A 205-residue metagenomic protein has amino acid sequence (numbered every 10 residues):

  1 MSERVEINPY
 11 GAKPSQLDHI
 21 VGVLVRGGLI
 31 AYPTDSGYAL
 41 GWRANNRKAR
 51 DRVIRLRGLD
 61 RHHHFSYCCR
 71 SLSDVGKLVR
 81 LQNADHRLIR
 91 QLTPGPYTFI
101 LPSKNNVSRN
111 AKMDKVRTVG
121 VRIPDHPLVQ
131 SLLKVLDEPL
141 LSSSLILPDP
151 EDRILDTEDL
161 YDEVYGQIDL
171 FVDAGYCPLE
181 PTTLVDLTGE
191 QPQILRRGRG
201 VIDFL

Functional and structural regions predicted by a protein language model:
M1-L205: Active-site-adjacent structural elements in enzyme catalytic cores
